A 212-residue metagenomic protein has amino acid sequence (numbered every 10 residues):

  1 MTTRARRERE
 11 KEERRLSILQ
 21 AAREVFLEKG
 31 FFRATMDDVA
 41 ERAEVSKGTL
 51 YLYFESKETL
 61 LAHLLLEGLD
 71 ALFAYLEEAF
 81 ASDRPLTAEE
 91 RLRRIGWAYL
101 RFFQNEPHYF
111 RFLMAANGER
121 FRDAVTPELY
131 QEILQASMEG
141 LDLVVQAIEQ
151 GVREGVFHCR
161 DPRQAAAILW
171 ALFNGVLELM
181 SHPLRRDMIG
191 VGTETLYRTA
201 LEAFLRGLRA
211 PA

Functional and structural regions predicted by a protein language model:
M1-K29, R33-R42, T59-A62, D83: Basic, helix-initiating cap at the start of DNA-binding domains
M1-T2, A98-R101, M138-E154, A167 (+2 more regions): C-terminal peripheral helix-coil segments that are non-catalytic and often amphipathic
I18, A22-F26, G68, Y99 (+1 more regions): Short hydrophobic clusters on alpha-helical segments that form packing/core surfaces in small helical domains
E44-F54: Short hydrophobic/aromatic patch on the recognition helix
H63, E78-H108, A166-L169: Hydrophobic alpha-helical connector segments
L66-L72: Short, basic, alpha-helical segments at the C-terminal edge of helix-turn-helix-like DNA-binding modules
R101-Q146, R163-Q164, G190: Short secondary-structure transition hinges
H158, P162-A166: Membrane-interface starts of transmembrane alpha-helices
